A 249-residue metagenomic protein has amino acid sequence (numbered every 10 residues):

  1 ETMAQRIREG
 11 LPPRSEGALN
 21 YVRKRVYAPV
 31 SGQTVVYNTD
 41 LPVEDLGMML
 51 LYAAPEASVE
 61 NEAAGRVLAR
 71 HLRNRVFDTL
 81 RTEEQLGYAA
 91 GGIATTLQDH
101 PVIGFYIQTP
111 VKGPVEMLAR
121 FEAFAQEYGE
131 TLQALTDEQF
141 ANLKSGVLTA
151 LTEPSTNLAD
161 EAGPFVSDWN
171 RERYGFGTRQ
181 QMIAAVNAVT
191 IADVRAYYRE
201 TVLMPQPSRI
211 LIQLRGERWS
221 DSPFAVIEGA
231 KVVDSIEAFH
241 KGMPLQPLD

Functional and structural regions predicted by a protein language model:
E1, E44-L68, T79-I191, Q206-G216 (+1 more regions): M16 family metallopeptidases and their MPP-like homologs
Q5-E16, A123-Q133, A230: A common structural junction motif
I7, E16-R75, S235-D249: His/Glu-based metal-binding/catalytic segments typifying zinc-dependent metallopeptidases
L11-E16, V111-K112, Y197: Short, structured secondary-structure boundary patches
G32-Y37, Y88-I93, R195: Glycine-rich, charged/polar anion/phosphate-binding loops that engage phosphate groups from diverse ligands
A188-D249: In a subset of proteins, long, contiguous C-terminal domains/tails are tracked
